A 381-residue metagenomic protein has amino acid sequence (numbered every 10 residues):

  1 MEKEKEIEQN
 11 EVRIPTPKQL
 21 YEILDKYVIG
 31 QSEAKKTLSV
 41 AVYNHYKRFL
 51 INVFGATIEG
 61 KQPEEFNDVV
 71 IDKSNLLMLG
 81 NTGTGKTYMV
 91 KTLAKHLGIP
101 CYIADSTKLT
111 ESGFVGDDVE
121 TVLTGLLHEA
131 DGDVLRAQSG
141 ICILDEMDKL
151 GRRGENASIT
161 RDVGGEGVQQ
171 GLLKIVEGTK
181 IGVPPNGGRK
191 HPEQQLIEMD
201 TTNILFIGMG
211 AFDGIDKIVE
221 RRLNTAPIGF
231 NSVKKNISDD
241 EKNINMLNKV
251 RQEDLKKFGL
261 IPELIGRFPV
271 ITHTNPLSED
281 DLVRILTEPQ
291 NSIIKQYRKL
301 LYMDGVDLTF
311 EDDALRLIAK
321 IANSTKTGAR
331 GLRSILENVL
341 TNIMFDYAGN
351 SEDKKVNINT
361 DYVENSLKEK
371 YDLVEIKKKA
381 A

Functional and structural regions predicted by a protein language model:
M1-Y102, S106-V115, E120-A381: AAA+ P-loop NTPase nucleotide-binding core of proteostasis motors
